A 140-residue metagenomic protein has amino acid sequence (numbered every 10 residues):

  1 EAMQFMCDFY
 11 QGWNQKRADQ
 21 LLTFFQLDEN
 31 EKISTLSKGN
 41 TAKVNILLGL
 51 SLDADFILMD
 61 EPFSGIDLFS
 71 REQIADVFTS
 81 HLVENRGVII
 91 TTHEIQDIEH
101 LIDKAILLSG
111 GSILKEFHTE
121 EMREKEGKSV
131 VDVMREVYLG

Functional and structural regions predicted by a protein language model:
E1-K38: ABC-family P-loop ATPase nucleotide-binding domains
I57-E61: Catalytic Walker B motif of ABC-type/P-loop ATPase nucleotide-binding domains
L68-S70: Helix N-cap at the start of a conserved alpha-helix in ABC-type nucleotide-binding domains
E72-E84: Helical segment within the ABC ATPase nucleotide-binding domain
T92-H93: H-loop/switch region of ABC-family ATPase nucleotide-binding domains
I98-H100: A short, surface-exposed alpha-helical micro-motif characterized by mixed small hydrophobic and charged/polar residues
